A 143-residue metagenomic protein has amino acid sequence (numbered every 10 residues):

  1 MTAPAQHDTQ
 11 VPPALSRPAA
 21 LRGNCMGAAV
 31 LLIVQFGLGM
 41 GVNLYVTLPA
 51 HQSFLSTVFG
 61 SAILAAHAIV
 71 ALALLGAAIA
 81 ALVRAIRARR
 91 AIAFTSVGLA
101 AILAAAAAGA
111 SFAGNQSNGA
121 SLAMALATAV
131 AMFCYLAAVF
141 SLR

Functional and structural regions predicted by a protein language model:
T2-R143: Polytopic transmembrane helical bundles with strong interfacial aromatic enrichment
